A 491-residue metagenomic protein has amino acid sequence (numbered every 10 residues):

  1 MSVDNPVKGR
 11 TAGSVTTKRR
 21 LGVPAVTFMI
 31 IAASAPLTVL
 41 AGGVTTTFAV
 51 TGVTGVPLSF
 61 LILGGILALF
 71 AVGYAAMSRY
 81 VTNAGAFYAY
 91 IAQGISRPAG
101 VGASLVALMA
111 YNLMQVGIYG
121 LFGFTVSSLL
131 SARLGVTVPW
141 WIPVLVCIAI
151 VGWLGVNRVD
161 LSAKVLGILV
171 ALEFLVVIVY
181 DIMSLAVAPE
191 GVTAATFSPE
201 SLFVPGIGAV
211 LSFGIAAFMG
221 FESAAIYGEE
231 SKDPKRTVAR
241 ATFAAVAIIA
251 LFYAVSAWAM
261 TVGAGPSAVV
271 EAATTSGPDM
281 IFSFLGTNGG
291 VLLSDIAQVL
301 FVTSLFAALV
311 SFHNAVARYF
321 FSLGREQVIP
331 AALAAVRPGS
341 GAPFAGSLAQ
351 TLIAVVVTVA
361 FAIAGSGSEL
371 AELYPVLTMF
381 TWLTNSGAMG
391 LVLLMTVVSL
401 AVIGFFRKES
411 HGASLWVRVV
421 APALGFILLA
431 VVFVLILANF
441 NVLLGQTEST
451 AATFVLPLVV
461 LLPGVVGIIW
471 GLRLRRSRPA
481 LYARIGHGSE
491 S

Functional and structural regions predicted by a protein language model:
M1-G55, L67-A68, G191-E200, L474-S491: Membrane-interface "cap" regions at the ends of multi-pass membrane proteins
M1-V23, S399-A421, N439-S491: Terminal cytosolic tails of multi-pass membrane transporters, especially the segment immediately following the final
R10-R19, P57, L134-P139, G167-V299: Helix-loop-helix junctions that connect adjacent transmembrane segments in multi-pass membrane transporters
L21, V126, W140-A188, L202 (+4 more regions): Membrane-interface loop-to-helix entry segments
T46-V56, S128-W140, D160-L169, V356-V397 (+2 more regions): Transmembrane helix-loop boundary segments of multi-pass membrane transporters
L69-I148, W153, L309-A315: Hydrophobic transmembrane alpha-helices that form the core helical bundles of multi-pass secondary transporters
N83, V106-L121, A225-E230, V291-A331 (+1 more regions): Membrane-helix boundary/coupling elements in multi-pass transport proteins
A89, S96, S128, A132 (+3 more regions): TM-loop-TM module centered on a large, flexible mid-protein loop between adjacent transmembrane helices in multi-pass
